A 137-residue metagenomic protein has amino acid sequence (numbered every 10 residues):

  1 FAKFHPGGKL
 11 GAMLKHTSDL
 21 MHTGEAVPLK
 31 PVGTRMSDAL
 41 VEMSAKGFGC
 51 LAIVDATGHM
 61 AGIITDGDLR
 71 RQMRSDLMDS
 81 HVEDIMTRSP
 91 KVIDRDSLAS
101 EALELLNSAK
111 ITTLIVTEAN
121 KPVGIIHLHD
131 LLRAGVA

Functional and structural regions predicted by a protein language model:
F1-H22: Internal, active-site/partner-interface "lid" segment
K15-V27, M78-P90: Bateman (tandem CBS) regulatory domains
V27, M60-A61, T117, P122-V123: Short hydrophobic beta-strand segments in globular cytosolic domains
L29-G47, M73, V92-A119, D130-A137: The conserved cystathionine-beta-synthase
V54-D55, T117: Core beta-strand residues in small-molecule sensory/regulatory alpha/beta domains
G67-L69, R74-M78: Cytosolic, membrane-proximal regulatory domains of ion/volume homeostasis and mechanosensation machinery
